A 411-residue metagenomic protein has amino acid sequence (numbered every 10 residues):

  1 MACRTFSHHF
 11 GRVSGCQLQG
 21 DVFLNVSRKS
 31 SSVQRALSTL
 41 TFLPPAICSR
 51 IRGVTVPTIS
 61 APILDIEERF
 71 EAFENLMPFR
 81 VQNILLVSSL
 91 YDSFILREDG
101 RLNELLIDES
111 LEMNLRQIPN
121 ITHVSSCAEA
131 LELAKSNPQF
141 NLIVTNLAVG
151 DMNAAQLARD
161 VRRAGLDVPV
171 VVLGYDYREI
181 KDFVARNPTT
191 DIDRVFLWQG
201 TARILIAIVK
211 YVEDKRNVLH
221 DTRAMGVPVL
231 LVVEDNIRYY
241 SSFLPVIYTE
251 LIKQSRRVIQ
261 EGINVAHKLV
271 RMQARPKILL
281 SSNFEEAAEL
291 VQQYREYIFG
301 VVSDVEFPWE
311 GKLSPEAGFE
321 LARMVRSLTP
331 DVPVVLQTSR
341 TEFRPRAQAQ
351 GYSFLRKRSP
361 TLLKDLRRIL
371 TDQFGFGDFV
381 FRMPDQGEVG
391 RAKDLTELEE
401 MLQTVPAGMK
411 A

Functional and structural regions predicted by a protein language model:
H8-H9, D21: Intrinsic-disorder-associated, low-complexity terminal segments enriched in Asp/Asn/His/Tyr and depleted of Lys/Arg
F10-C16, R28-T122, R159, N187-R194 (+4 more regions): Non-catalytic signal-transmission and effector/linker regions of two-component phosphorelay proteins
D65-I66, I95-E98, L102, I107 (+5 more regions): Conserved phosphotransfer microenvironments
V87-Y91, T145-V149, L173-D176, Q199 (+3 more regions): Structural motif
M152-Q156, D160-A164, V172-F196, A202-I206 (+4 more regions): Alpha4 helix (beta4-alpha4-beta5 surface) of REC/receiver domains from two-component response regulators
